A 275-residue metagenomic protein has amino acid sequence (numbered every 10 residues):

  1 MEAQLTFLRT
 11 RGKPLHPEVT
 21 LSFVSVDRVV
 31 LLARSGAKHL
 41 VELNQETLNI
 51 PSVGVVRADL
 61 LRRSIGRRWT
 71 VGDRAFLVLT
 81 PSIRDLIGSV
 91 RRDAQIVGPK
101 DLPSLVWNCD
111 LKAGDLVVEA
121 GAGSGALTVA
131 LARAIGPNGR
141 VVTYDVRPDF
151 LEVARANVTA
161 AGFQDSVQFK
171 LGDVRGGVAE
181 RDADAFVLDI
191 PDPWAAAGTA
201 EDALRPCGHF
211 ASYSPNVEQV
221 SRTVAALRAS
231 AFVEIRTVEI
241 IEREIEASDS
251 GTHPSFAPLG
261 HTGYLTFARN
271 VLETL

Functional and structural regions predicted by a protein language model:
L5-L77: N-terminal auxiliary segments of SAM/dcSAM-dependent transferases
V90-L102: Conserved SAM-binding loop and adjacent beta-strand
G114-G123: Conserved class I S-adenosyl-L-methionine
S124-G136: Conserved SAM-binding loop of SAM-dependent methyltransferases across substrates and taxa, primarily the Class I
N138-V142: Short beta-strand element of Class I
Y144-R181, A185: S-adenosyl-L-methionine
P193-T199: A short, conserved alpha-helix within the catalytic core of class I
T199-D202, P206-H261: C-terminal substrate-binding/active-site "lid" region of AdoMet-derived donor-dependent transferases
